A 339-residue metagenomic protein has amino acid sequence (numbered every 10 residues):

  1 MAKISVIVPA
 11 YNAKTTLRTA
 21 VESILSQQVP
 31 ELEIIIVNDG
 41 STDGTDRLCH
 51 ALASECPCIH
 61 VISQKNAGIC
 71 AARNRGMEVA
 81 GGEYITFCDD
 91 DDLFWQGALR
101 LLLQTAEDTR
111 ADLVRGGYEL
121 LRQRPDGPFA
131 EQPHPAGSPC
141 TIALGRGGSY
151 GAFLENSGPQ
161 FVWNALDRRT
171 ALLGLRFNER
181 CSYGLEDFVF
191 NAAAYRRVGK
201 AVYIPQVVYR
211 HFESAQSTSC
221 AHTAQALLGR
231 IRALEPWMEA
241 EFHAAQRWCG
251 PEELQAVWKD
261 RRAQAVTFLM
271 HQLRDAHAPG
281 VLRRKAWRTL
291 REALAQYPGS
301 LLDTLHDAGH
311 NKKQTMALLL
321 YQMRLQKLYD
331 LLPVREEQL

Functional and structural regions predicted by a protein language model:
T15-R18, D43-L52, L93, G97: Acidic helix N-cap motif at the loop->helix transition within catalytic regions of sugar-transfer enzymes
E22-E31: Short, acidic, metal-binding catalytic loop of nucleotide-sugar glycosyltransferases
S23, N38-L48, K65: A conserved acidic beta->alpha catalytic loop
Q64-A80, D90: Glycine-rich, basic loop-to-helix element that forms the pyrophosphate-binding segment of sugar-nucleotide handling
I85: Short aromatic/hydrophobic "clamp" motif used to bind/position activated sugar donors
D90-P205, Y209-L228: Donor-binding/catalytic cores of nucleotide-activated saccharide and glycerol-phosphate transferases/polymerases
Q206-A215, C220-C249, Q264, F268-Y297: Catalytic core of nucleotide-sugar-dependent glycosyltransferases
L273-L339: Membrane-interface aromatic/basic loop that binds lipid-linked glycans or pyrophosphate carriers, typified by
